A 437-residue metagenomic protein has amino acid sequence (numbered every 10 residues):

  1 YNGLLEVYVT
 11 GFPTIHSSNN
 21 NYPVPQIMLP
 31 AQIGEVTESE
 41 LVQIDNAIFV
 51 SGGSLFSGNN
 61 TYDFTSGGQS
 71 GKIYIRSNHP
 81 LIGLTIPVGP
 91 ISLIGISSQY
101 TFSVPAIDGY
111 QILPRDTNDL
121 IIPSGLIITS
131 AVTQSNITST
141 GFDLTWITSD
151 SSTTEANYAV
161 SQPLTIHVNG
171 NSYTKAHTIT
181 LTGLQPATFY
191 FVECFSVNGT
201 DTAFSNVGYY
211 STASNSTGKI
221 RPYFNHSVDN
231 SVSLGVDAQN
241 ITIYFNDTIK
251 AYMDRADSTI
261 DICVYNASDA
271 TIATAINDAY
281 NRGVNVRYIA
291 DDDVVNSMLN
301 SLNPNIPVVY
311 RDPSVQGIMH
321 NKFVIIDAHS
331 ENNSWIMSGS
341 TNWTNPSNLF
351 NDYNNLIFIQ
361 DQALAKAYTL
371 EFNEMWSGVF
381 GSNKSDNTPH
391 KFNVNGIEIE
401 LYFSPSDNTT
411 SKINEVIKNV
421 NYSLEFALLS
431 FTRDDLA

Functional and structural regions predicted by a protein language model:
Y1-G125: OB-fold nucleic-acid-binding modules
L29-T65, T248, R255, T259 (+1 more regions): Surface-exposed interaction/gating patches
N46, G95, I260, F323 (+2 more regions): A residue-level signal for conserved active-site and pocket-lining positions in enzyme catalytic cores
I48-S51, S98-S103, S151, S161-L164 (+1 more regions): Acidic glycine-/aspartate-rich tracts in secreted/extracellular proteins
V104-A106, T200-N206, N348-F350: Beta-sandwich strand segments
S124-S214: Short, surface-exposed linear motifs at loops/turns and structural transition points
S214-R255, C263-K418, D434: HKD-type phospholipase D/PLD-like phosphodiesterase module
